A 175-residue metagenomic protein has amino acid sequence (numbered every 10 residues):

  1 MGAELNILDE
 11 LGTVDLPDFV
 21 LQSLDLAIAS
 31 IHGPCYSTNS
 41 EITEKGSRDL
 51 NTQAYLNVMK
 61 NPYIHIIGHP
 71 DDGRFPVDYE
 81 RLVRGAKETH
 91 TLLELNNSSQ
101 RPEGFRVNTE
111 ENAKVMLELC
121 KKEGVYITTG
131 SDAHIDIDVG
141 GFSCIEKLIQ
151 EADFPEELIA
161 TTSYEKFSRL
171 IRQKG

Functional and structural regions predicted by a protein language model:
M1-T91, Q150-F154, L158-I159, E165-G175: Extended substrate/RNA-proximal surfaces in nucleic-acid metabolism proteins
I7, D71-R74, S99-R101, A133-D136: Short histidine/acidic/glycine/proline-rich micro-motifs that form metal- and phosphate-coordinating active-site loops
I31, L95-S98, S131-D132: Short secondary-structure boundary segments
M59-K60, C120-V125: Short hydrophobic "helix-edge" motifs at membrane interfaces and signal-peptide entry regions
P76-G85, E103-L119, D136-Q150, L170-I171: Histidine/acidic-residue-rich catalytic or RNA/ligand-binding cores of hydrolases and nuclease-related proteins
L92-F105: His/Asp/Glu-enriched short active-site or ligand-binding loop at hydrolase and phosphoryl-transfer sites
S99, E123-Y126, D136, E151-P155: Hydrophobic alpha-helical segments
V125-G140, I159: Short acidic/histidine-rich active-site segments
